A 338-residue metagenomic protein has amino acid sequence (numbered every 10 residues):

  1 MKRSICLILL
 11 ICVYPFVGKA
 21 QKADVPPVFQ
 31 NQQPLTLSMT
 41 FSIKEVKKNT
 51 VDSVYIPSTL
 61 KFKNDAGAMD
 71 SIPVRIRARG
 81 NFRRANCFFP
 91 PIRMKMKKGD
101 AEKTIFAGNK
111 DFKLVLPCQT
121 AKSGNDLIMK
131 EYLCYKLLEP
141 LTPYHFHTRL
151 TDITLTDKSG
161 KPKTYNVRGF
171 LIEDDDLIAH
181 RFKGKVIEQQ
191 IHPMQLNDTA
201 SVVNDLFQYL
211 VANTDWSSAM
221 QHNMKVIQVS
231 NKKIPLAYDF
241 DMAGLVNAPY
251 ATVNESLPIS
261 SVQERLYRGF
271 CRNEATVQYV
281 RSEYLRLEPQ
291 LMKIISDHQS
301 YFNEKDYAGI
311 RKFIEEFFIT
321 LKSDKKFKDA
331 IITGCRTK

Functional and structural regions predicted by a protein language model:
M1-K22: Bacterial Sec-dependent N-terminal signal peptides
Q21-K338: Phosphate/dinucleotide-binding and metal-coordinating scaffold of catalytic cores in nucleotide-dependent enzymes
